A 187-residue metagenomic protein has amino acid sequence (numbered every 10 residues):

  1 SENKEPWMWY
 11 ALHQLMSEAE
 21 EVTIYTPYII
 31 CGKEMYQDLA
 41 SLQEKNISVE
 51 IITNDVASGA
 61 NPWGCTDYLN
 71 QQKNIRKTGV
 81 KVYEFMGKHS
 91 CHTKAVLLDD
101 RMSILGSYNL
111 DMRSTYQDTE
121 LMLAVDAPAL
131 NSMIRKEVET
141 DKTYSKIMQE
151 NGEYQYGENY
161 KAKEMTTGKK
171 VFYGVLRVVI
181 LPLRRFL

Functional and structural regions predicted by a protein language model:
S1-L187: Charged, low-complexity intrinsically disordered terminal segments
